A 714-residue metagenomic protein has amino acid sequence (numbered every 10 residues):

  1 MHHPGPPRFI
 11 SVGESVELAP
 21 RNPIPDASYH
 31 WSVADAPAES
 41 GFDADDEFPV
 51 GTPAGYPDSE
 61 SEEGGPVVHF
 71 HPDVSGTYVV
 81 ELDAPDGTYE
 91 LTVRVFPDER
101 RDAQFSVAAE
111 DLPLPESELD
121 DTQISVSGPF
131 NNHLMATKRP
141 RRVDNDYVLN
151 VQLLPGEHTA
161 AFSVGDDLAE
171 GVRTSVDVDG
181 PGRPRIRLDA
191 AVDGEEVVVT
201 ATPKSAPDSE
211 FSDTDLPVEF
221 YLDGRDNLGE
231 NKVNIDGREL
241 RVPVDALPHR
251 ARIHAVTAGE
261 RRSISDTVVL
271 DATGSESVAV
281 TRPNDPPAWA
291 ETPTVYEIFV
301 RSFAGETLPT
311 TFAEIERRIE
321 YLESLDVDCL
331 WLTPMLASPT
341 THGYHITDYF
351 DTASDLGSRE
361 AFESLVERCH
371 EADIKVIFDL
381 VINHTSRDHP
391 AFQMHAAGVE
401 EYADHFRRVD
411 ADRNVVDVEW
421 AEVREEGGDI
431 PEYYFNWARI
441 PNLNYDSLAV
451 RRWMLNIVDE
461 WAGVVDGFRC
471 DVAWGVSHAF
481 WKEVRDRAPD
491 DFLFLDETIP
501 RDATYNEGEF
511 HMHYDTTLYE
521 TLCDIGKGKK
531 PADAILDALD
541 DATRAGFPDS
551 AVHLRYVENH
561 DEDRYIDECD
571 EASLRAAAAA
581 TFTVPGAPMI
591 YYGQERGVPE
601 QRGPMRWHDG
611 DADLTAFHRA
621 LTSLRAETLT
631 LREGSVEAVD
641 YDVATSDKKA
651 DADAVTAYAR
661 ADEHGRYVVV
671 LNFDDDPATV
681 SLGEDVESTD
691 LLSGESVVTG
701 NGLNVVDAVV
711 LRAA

Functional and structural regions predicted by a protein language model:
E60-Y78, L154, N234-P248: Solvent-exposed segments in extracellular or luminal domains encompassing
A109-P155, G165-D179, D223-V233: Aromatic-rich carbohydrate-binding modules that target alpha-glucans
G182, V697-A714: C-terminal beta-strand-rich structural cap/linker in extracellular carbohydrate-active enzymes
S275-R318, E323-D328: An acidic-aromatic substrate-binding cleft motif
R301-A304, L325, M335-G357, E367-D459 (+3 more regions): Substrate-binding/active-site clefts of carbohydrate-active enzymes
D459, D466-H553, P599-A620, G683-D685: Active-site-proximal helices and loops of the catalytic beta/alpha 8
L554-A612: Aromatic/acidic polysaccharide-binding cleft in carbohydrate-active enzymes
D640-G683: Carbohydrate-binding surface patches
